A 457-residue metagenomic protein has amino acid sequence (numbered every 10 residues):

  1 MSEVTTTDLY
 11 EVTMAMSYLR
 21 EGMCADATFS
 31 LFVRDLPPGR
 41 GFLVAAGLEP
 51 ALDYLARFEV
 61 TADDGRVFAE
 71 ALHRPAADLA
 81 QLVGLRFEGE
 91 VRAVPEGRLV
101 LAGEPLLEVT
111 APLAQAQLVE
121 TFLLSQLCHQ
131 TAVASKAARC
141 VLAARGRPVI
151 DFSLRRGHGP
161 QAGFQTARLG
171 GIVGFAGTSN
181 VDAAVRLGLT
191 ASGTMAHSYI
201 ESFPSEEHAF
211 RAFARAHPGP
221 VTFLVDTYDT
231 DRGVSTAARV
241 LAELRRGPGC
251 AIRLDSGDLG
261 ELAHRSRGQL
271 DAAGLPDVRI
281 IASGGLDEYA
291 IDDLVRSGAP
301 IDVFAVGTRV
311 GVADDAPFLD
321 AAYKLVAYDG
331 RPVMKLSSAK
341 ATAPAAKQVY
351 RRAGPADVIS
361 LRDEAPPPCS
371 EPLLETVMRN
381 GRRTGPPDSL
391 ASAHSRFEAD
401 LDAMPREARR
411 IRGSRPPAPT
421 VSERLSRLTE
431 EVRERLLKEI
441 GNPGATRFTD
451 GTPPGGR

Functional and structural regions predicted by a protein language model:
M1-G219, R246, Y323-R457: Ordered alpha/beta subdomains of enzyme catalytic regions
S198-D357: Glycine-rich phosphate/ribose-binding loops and adjacent secondary-structure elements that form binding surfaces
